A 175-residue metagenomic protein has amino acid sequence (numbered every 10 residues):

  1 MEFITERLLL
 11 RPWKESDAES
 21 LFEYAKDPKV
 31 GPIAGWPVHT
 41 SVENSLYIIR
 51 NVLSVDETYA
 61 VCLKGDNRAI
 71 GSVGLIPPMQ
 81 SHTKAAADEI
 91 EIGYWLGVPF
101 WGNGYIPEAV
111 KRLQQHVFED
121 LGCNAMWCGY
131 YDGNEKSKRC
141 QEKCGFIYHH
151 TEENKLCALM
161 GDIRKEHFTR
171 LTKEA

Functional and structural regions predicted by a protein language model:
M1-K29, C62-A175: Acyl-donor (CoA/ACP) binding surface of acyl/acetyltransferases
K29-R50: Conserved GNAT-fold acetyl-CoA-binding loop/helix
I49-C62: A short helix-loop-beta-strand connector motif used in the catalytic cores of GNAT acetyltransferases and, in some
